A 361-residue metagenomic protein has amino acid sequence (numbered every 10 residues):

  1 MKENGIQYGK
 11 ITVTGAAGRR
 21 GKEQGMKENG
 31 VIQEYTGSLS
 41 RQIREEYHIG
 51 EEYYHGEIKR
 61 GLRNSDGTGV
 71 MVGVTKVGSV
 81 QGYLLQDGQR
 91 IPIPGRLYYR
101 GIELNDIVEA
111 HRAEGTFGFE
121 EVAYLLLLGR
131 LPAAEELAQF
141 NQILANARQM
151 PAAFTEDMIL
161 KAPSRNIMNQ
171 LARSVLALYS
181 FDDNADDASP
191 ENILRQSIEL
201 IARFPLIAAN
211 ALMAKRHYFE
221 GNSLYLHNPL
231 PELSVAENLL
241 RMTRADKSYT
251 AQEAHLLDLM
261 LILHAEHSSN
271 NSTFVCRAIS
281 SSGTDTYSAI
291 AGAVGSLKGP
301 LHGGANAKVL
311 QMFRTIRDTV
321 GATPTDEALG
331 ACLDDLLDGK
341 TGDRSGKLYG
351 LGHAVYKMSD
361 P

Functional and structural regions predicted by a protein language model:
G9-P361: Hydrophobic alpha-helical bundle cores within soluble ligand-binding/oligomerization subdomains
